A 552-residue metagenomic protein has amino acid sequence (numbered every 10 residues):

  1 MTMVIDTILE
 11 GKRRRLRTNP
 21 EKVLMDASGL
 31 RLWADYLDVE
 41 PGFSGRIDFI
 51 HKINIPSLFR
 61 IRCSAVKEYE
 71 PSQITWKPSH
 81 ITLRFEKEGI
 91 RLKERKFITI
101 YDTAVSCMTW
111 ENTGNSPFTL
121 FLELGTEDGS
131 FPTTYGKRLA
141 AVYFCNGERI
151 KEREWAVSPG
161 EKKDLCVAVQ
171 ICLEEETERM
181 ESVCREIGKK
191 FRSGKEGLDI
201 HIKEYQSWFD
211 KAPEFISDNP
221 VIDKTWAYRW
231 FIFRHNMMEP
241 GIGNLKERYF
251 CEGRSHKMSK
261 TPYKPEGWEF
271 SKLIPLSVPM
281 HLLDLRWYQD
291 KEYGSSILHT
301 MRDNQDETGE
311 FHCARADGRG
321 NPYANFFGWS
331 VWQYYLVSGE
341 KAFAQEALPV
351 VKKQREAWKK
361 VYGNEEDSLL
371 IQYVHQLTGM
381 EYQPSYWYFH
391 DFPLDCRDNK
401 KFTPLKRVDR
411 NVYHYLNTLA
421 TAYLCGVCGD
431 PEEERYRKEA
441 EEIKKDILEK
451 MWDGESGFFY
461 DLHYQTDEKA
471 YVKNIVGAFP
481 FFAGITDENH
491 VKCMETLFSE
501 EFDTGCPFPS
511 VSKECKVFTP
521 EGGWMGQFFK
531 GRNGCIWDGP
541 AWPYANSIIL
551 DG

Functional and structural regions predicted by a protein language model:
M1-D223: Terminal accessory carbohydrate-recognition/targeting modules of carbohydrate-active enzymes
I100-A104, T113-L122, P431-K438, E442-I447 (+1 more regions): Beta-rich accessory regions
W110-N112, Q170-L173, L336-E340, A357 (+3 more regions): Short, well-ordered loop/turn and helix-capping segments at boundaries between secondary-structure elements and domains
G160, D164-K189, E266-G267, T308-F326 (+5 more regions): The feature captures the catalytic groove of carbohydrate-active enzymes
G197-K352, Y460, K469-A483, V491-C493 (+3 more regions): Substrate-binding groove/exosite segments of carbohydrate-active enzymes
P220-K246, L285-Y288, D306, V337-V408 (+5 more regions): Active-site acid/base region of carbohydrate-active enzymes
